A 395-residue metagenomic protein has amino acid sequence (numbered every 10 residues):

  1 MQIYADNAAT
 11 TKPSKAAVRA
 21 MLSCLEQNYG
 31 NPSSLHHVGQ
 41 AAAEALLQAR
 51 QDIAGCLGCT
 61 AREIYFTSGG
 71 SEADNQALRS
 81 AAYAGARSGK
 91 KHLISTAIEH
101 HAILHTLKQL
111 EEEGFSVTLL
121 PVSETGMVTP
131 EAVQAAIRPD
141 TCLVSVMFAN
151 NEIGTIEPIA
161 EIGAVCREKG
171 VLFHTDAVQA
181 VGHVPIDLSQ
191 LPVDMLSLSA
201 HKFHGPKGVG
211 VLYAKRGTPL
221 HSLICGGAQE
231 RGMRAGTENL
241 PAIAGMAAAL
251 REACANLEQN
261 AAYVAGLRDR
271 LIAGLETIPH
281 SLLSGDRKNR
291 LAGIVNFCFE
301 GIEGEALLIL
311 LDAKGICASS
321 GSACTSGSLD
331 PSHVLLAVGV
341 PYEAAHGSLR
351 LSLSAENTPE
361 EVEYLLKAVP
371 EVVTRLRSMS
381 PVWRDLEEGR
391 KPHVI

Functional and structural regions predicted by a protein language model:
M1-I395: Pyridoxal 5′-phosphate
